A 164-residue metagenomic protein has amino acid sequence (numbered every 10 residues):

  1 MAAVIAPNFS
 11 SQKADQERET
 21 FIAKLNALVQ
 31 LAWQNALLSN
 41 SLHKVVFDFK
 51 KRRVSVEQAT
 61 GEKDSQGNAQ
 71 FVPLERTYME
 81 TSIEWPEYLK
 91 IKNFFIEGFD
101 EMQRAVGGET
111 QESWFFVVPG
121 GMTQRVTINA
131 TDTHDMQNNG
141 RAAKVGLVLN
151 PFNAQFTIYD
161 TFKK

Functional and structural regions predicted by a protein language model:
V4, S10-A14, T20-A23, Q34 (+2 more regions): N-terminal helix-rich module
A27-L37: Phosphate-interacting basic helix/loop segments used at nucleotide- and nucleic-acid interfaces
